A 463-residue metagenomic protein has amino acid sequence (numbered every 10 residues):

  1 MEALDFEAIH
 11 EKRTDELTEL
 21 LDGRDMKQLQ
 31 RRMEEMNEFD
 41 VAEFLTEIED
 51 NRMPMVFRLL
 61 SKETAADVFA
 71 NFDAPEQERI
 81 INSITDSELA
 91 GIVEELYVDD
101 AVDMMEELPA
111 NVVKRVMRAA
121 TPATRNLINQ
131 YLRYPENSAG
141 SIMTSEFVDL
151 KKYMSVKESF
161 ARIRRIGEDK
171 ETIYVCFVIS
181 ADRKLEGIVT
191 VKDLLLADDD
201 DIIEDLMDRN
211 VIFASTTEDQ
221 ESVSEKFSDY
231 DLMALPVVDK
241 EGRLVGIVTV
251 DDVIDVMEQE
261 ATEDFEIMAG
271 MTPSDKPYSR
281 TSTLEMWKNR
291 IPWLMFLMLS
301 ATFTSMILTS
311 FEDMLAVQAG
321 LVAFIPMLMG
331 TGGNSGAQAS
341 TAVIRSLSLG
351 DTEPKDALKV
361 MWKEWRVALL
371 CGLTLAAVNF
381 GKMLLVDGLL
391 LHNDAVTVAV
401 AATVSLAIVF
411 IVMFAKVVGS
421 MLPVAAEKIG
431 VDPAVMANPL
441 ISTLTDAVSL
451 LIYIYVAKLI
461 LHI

Functional and structural regions predicted by a protein language model:
M1-A269: Hydrophobic packing positions in regular secondary-structure scaffolds
E38, W293-A301, F324, L328 (+14 more regions): Alpha-helical transmembrane segments in multi-pass membrane proteins
D252-M286, A337-M361, A426: Non-transmembrane, extramembrane segments of multi-pass ion/lipid transporters
R280-N289, E353-A368, A402, K428-L444: Membrane-interface segments at loop-to-transmembrane junctions
M298-L315, V378-H392: Juxtamembrane "helix exit" motif at the C-terminal ends of alpha-helical transmembrane segments in multi-pass membrane
I307, G320-A339: Hydrophobic, small-residue-rich transmembrane alpha-helices and their short perimembrane loops in multi-pass membrane
S310-I325, L391-T403: Membrane-water interface of transmembrane alpha-helices in multipass transporters/channels
A357-V378, K382, V386-N393: Short alpha-helical transmembrane segments in multi-pass integral membrane proteins
